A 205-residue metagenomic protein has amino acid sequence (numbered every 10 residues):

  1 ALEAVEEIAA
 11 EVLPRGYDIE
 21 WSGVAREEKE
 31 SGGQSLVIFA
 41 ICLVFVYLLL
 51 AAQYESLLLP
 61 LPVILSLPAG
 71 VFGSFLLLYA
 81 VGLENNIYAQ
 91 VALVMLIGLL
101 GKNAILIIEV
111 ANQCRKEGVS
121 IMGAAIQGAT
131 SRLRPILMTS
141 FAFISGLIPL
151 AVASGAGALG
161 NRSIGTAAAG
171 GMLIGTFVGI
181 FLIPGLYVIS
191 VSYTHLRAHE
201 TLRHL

Functional and structural regions predicted by a protein language model:
A1-V191: C-terminal transmembrane helical bundles of large multi-pass transporters and their helix-start/helix-kink determinants
T194-T201: Conserved small/polar residues in nucleotide/adenosyl-binding loops
